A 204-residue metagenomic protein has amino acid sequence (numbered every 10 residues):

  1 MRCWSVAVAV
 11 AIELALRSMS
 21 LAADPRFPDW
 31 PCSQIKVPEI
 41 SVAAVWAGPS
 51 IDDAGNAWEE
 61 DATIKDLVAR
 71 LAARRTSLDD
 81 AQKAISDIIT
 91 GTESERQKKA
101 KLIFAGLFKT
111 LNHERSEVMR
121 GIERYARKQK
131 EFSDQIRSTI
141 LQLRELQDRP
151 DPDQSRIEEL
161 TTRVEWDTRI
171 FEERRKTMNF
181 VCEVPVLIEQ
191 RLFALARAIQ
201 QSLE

Functional and structural regions predicted by a protein language model:
M1-W4: Positively charged n-region of N-terminal signal peptides that target proteins for export
A7-R17: Bacterial N-terminal signal peptides
A22-S94: N-terminal Sec/ER secretory leader and immediately downstream segment of secreted/extracellular precursors
A84-I85, T92-A100, K128, Q135: Aromatic-rich surface patch/π-platform used for binding flat ligands and interfaces
T90-M119: Short, charge-rich amphipathic alpha-helices with coiled-coil/heptad character
V118, Y125, Q129-L146: Non-transmembrane amphipathic alpha-helical segments
S138-W166: Short E/K-rich amphipathic alpha-helical oligomerization segments
S155-E204: Alpha-helical oligomerization segments
